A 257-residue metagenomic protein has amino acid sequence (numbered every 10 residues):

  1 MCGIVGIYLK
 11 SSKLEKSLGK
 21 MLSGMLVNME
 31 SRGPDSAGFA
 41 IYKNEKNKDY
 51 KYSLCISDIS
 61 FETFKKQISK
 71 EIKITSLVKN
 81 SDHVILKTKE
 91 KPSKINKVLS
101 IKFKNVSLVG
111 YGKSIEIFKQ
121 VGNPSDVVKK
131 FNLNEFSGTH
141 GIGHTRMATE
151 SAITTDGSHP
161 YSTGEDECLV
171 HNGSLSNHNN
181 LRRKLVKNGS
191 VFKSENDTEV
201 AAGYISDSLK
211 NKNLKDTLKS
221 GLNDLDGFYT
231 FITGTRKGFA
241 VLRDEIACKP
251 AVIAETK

Functional and structural regions predicted by a protein language model:
M1-K257: Conserved short alpha-helical segments that host acidic/polar catalytic motifs at enzyme active sites
